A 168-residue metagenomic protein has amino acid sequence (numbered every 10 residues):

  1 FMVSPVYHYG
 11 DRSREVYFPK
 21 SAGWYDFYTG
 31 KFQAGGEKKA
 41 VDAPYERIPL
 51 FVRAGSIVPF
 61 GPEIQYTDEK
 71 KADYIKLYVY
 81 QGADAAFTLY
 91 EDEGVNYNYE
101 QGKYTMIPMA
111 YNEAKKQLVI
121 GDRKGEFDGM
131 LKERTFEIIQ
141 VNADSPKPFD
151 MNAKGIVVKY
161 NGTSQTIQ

Functional and structural regions predicted by a protein language model:
F1-Q117, G125-P146: Catalytic core of carbohydrate-active enzymes
V141-Q168: Extracellular glycoprotein-like low-complexity segments
